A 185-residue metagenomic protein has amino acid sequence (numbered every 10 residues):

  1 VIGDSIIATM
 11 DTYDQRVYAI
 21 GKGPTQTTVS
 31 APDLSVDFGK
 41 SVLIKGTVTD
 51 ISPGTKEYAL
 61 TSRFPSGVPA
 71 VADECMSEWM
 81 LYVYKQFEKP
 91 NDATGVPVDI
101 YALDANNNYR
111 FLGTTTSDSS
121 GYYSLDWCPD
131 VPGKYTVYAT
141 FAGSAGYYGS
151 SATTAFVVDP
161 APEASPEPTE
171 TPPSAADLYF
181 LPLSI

Functional and structural regions predicted by a protein language model:
V1-D37, L43: Blade-level signature of beta-propeller repeat domains, shared across WD40, Kelch, NHL, RCC1 and BNR/Asp-box propellers
V48-S52, Q86, G143: Short solvent-exposed capping/turn motifs at the termini of beta-strands
G54-F111: Short flexible loop/turn segments that cap and initiate beta-strands
N107, F111-P129, G133: Glycine-centered loop-to-beta-strand initiation motif
V131-S150: Enriched for extracellular/lumenal, surface-exposed ectodomains of secreted and cell-surface proteins
Y147-D159: Terminal edge beta-strands and adjacent linker/stalk segments of extracellular immunoglobulin-superfamily beta-sandwich
P160-I185: C-terminal cell-surface addressing/anchoring modules of secreted/extracellular proteins
